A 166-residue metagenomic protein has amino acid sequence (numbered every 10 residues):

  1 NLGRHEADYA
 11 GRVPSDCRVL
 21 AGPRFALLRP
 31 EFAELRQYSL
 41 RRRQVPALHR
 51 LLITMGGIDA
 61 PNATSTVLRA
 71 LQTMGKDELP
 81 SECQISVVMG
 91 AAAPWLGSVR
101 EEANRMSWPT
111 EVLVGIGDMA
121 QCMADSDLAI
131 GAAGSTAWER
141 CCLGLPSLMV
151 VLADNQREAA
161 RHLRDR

Functional and structural regions predicted by a protein language model:
N1, A129-I130, S147: Short, well-ordered beta-strand core segments
N1, G134, V151: Short glycine-/small-residue-rich Rossmann-like dinucleotide-binding loops
N1-N62, A92, L96-G97: A nucleotide-sugar donor-handling region in carbohydrate enzymes
A10-R12, G97-M106, A159-L163: Short, aromatic/basic amphipathic alpha-helical patches
R43-S126: Donor-nucleotide binding loops and adjacent catalytic segments primarily of GT-B fold Leloir glycosyltransferases
V114, D118, G131-A133, D154-N155: Active-site donor-sugar recognition loop in glycosyltransferases
A124-S135: Acidic donor-binding loop of glycosyltransferase active sites
A137-W138, C142-R166: Catalytic binding pocket for nucleotide-activated donors in carbohydrate/polymer assembly enzymes
